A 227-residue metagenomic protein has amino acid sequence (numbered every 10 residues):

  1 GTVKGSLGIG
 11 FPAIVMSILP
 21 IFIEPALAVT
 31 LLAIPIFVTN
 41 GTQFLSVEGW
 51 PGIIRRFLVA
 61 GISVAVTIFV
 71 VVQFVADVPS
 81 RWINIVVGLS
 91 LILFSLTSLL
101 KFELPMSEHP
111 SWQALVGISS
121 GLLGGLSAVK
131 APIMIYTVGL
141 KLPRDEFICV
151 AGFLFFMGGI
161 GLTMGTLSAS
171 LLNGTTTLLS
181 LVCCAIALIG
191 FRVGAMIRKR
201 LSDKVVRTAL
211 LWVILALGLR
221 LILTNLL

Functional and structural regions predicted by a protein language model:
G1-F22, E103-A151, G158: Selected transmembrane alpha-helices and immediately adjacent juxtamembrane segments of polytopic inner-membrane
L19-F37, S80-L91, I118-S127, T175-I186: Structural signature of hydrophobic alpha-helical transmembrane segments
E24, P79, I83, P143 (+1 more regions): A helix-boundary/kink motif common to multi-pass secondary transporters, especially Major Facilitator Superfamily
V29-I36, A151-G158, I214: Transmembrane helix-bundle signature of multi-pass membrane transporters/permeases
T30-S80, I160-K204: Selective hydrophobic functional segments
N40-W50, V72-Q73, D77-S80, N84-P110 (+2 more regions): Transmembrane helix exit motif
I53-S63, N84-G88, E108-G117, E146-F153 (+1 more regions): Cytoplasmic-side transmembrane-helix entry/capping segments in multi-pass membrane proteins
